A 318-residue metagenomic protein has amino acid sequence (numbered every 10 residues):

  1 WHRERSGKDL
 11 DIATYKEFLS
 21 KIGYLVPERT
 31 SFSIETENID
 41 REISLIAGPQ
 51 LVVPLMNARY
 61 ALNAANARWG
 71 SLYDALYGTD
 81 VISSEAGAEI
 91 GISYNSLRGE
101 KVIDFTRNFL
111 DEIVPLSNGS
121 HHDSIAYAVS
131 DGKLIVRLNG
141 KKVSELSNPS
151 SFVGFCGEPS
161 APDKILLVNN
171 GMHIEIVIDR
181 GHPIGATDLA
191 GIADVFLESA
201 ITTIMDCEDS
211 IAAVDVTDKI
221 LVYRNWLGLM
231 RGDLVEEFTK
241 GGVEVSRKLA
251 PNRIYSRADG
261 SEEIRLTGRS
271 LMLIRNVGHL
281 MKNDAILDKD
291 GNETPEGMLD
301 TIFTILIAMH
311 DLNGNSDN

Functional and structural regions predicted by a protein language model:
W1-R3: N-terminal alpha-helical targeting/anchoring segments
S6-A13: Short, glycine- and charge-enriched coil/turn segments that flank and shape catalytic ligand pockets
T14-E17, K21-D317: Catalytic alpha/beta active-site cores
